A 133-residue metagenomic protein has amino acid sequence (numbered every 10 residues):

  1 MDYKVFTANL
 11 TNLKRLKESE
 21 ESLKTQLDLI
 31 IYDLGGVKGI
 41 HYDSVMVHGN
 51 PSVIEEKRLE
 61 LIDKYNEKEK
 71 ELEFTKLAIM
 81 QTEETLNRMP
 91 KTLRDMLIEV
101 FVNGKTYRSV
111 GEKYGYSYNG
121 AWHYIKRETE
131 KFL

Functional and structural regions predicted by a protein language model:
M1-T85: N-terminal interaction/assembly modules
L86-L93: Short helix-coil-helix linker/hinge
M96-L97: A short pre-motif secondary-structure segment
V100-G104: Short helix-to-turn junction characteristic of helix-turn-helix DNA-binding domains, especially the helix
S109-K113: Short alpha-helical "recognition helix" segments of helix-turn-helix
A121-F132: DNA major-groove recognition helices of helix-turn-helix
